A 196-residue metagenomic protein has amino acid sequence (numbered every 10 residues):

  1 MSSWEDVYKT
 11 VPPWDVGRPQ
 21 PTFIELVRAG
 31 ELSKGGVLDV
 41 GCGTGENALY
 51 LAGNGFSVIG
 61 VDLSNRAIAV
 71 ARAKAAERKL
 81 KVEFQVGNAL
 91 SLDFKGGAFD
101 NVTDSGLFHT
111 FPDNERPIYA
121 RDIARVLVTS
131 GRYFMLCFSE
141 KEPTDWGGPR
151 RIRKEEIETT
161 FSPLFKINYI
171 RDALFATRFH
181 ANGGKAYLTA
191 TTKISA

Functional and structural regions predicted by a protein language model:
M1-V40, T44-F94, F111-D122, V126 (+1 more regions): Class I (Rossmann-like) S-adenosyl-L-methionine-dependent methyltransferase catalytic domain, capturing the SAM-binding
F94-V102: A short acidic, Gly/Pro-enriched loop at the edge of an enzyme's catalytic core that lines a small-molecule cofactor
G106-T110: Short catalytic micro-motifs in class I SAM-dependent methyltransferases
